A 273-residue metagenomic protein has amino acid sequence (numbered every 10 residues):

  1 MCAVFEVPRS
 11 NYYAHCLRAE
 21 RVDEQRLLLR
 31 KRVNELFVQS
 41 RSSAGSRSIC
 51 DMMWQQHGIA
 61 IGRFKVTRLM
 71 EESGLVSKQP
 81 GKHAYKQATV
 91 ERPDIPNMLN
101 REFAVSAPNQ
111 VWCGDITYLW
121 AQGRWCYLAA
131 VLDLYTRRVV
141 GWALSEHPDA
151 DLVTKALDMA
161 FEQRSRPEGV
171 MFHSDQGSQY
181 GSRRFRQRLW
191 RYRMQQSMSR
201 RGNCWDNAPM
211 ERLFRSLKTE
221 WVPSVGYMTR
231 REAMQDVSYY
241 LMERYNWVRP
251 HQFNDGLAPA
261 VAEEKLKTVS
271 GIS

Functional and structural regions predicted by a protein language model:
M1, Q79-A84, L144, F172-Q176 (+2 more regions): RNase H-like polynucleotidyl transferase catalytic core
M1-F5, Y12, V33, I49 (+15 more regions): Mobile genetic element proteins and their domesticated derivatives, centered on retroelements and DNA transposons
C2, R9-A107, N203, A258-K267: Basic, flexible linker segments flanking DNA-binding modules in nucleic acid-interacting mobile-element proteins
R21-V22, Q39-S42, Q56-I59, F103-V105 (+5 more regions): Conserved, non-catalytic sequence blocks in retroelement Pol enzymes and Pol-derived host proteins
A88-V90, S174-Q176, Y180-F185, M198-K218 (+2 more regions): RNase H-like two-metal-ion nuclease catalytic core shared by retroviral integrases and related mobile-element nucleases
R101, V105-V140, E146-H147: An active-site-proximal beta-strand-loop segment
R124, A143-S165, M171, G181: Active-site beta-loop-alpha junctions of metal-dependent nucleic acid enzymes, especially the RNase H-like/DDE
W190-M194, S216-S273: C-terminal domain-tail junction helix/linker
